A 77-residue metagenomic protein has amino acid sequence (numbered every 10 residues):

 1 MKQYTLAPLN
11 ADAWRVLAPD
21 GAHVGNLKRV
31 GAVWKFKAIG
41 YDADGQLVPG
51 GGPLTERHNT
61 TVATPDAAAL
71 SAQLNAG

Functional and structural regions predicted by a protein language model:
M1-K35: Short N-terminal "domain-start" leader segments that mark the transition from disordered tails or signal peptides into
M1-N10, K35-G77: Mixed-charge, Lys/Arg-enriched low-complexity segments
